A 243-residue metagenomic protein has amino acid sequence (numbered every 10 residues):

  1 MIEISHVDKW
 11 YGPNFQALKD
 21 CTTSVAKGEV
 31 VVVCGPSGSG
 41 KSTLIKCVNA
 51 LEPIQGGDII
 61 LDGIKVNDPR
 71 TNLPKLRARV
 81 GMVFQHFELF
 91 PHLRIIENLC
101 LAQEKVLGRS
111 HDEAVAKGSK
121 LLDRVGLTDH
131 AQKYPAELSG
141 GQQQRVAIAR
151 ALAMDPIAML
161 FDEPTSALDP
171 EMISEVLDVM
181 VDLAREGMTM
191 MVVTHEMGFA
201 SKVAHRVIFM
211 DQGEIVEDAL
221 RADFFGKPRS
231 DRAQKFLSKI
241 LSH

Functional and structural regions predicted by a protein language model:
M1-R221: ABC family nucleotide-binding domain
V216, A222-H243: C-terminal boundary and immediately downstream tail of ABC-type ATPase nucleotide-binding domains
